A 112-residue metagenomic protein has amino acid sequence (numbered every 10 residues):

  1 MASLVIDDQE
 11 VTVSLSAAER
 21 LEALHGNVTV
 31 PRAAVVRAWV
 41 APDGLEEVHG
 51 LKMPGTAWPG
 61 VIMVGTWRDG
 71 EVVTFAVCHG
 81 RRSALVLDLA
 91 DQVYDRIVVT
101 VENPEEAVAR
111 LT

Functional and structural regions predicted by a protein language model:
M1-R32, V36-W39: Conserved beta-hairpin
A23-R32, V36-T112: Acidic, Ser/Thr- and proline-rich intrinsically disordered linker/docking segments of eukaryotic scaffolds
